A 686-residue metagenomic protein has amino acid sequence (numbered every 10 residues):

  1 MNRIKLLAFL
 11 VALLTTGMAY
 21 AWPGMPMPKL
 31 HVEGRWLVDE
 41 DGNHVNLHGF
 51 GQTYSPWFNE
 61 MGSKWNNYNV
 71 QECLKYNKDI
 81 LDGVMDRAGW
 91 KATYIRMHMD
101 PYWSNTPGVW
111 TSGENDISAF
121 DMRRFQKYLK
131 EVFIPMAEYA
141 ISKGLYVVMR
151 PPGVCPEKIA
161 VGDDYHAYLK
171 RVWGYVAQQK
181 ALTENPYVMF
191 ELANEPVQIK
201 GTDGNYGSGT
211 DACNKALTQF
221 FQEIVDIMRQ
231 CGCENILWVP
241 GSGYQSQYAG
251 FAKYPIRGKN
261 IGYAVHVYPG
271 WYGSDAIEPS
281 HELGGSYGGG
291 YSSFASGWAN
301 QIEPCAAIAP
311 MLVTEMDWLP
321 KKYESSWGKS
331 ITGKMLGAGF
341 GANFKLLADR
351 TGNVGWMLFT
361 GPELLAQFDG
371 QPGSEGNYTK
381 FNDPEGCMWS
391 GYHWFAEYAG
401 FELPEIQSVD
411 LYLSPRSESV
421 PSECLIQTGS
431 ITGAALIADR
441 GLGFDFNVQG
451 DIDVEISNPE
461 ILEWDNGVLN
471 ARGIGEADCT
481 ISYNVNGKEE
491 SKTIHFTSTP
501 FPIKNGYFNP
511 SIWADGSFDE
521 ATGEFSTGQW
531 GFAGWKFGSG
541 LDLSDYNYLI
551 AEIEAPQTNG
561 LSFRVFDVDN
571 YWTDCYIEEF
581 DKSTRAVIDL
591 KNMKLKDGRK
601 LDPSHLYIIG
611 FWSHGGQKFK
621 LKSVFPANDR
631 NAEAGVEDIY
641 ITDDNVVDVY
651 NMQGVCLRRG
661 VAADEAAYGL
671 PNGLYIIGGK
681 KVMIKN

Functional and structural regions predicted by a protein language model:
A8-T16: Bacterial N-terminal signal peptides
A21-R96, P107-A119: N-terminal carbohydrate-binding accessory modules
M27-L30, Y54, F58-Y76, D163-M189 (+2 more regions): Extracellular glycoside hydrolase catalytic/binding regions
V70-V154, H166-L169, Q222-C231, G333-T351: Aromatic-lined substrate-binding rim segments of carbohydrate-active enzymes
I406-F501: Extracytoplasmic soluble-region selector
T499-E520: Extracellular carbohydrate-recognition regions
F525-R599, S613-A627: Extracellular ligand-binding interfaces
E633-N686: C-terminal outer-membrane/trafficking sorting elements
